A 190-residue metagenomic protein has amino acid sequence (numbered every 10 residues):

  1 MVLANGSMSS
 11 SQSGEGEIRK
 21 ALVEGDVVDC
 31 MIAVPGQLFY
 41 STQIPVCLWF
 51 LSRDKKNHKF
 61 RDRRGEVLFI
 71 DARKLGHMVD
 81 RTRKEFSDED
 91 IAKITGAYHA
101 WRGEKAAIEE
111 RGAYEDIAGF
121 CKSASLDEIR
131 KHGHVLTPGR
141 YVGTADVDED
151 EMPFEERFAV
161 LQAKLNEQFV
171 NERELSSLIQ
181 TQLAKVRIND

Functional and structural regions predicted by a protein language model:
M1-I188: A conserved structural/catalytic subdomain of Rossmann-like adenosyl-cofactor enzymes
